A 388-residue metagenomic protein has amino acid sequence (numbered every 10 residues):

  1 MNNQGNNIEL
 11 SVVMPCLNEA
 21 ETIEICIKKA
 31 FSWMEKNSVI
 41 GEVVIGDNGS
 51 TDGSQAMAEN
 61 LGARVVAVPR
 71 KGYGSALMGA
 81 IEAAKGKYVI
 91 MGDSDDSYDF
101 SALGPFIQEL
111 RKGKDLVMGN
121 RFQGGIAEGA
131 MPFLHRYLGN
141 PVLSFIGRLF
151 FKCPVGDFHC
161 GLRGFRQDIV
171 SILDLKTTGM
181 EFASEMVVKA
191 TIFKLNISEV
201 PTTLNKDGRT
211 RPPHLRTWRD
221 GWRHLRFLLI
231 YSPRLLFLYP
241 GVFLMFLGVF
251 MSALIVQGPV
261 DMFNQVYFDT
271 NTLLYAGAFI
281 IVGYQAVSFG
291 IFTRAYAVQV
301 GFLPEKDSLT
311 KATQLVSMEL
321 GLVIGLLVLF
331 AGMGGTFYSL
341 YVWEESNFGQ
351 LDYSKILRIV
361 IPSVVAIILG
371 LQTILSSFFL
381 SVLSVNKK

Functional and structural regions predicted by a protein language model:
M1-N7, K152, T177-K388: Hydrophobic helical membrane-anchoring modules
E9-S11, E42, E185: Cell-envelope/extracellular polymer assembly enzymes that use nucleotide-activated donors
L10-T22, C26, G46, G370: A conserved hydrophobic helix/loop-capping motif in glycosyltransferases and polysaccharide synthases
I27, F31, S38-G49, V66 (+1 more regions): Short beta-strand/loop segment that forms part of the nucleotide-sugar
N37-V44, Q55-A83: Conserved donor nucleotide-binding strand/loop of the catalytic core
D47-Q55, D96: A conserved acidic beta->alpha catalytic loop
V68-A83, Y88, F100-M180, D207-F227: Acceptor/aglycone-binding surface of glycosyltransferases and processive sugar-polymer synthases
